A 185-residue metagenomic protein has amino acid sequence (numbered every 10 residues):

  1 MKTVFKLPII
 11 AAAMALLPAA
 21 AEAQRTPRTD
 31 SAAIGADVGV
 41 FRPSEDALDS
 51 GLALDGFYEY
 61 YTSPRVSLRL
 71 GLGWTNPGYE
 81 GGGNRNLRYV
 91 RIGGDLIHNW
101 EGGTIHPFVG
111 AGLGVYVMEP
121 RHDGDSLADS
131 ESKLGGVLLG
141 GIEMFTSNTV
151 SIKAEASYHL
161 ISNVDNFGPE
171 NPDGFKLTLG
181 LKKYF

Functional and structural regions predicted by a protein language model:
M1-T29, F185: Cleavable N-terminal export/targeting peptides
Q24, L52-D125, E131-L139, M144-V150 (+1 more regions): Gram-negative (and chloroplast) outer-membrane scaffold detector with strong preference for beta-barrel transmembrane
T26-R42, P107: Transmembrane beta-strand segments of Gram-negative outer membrane beta-barrel proteins
V38-F41, G78, R121-D125, S162-V164: Extracytoplasmic loops and strand-loop junctions of Gram-negative outer membrane beta-barrel proteins
V40-S44, L96-W100, S162: Short, well-ordered turn and helix-capping elements at secondary-structure junctions
R42-L52, E80-N86, D165-P172: Solvent-exposed loop/turn segments connecting transmembrane beta-strands in outer-membrane beta-barrel proteins
K153-E155, H159-F185: Hydrophobic secondary-structure block in the mid-to-C-terminal portion of proteins
